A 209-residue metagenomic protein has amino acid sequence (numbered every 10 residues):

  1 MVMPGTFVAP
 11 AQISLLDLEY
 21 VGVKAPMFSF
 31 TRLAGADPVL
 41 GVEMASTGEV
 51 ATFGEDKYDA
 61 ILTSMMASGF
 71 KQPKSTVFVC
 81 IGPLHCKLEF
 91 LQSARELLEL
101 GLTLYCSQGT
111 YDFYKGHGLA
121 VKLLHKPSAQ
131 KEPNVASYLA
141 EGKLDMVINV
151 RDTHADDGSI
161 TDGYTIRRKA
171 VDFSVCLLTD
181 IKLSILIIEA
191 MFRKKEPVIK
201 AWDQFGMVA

Functional and structural regions predicted by a protein language model:
M1-E141, M146-C176, S184-E189, K194-P197 (+1 more regions): ATP-dependent carboxylate/acyl-activation modules
D180: Extended, alpha-helix-rich binding/interface surfaces that flank or overlap catalytic cores and mediate recognition
